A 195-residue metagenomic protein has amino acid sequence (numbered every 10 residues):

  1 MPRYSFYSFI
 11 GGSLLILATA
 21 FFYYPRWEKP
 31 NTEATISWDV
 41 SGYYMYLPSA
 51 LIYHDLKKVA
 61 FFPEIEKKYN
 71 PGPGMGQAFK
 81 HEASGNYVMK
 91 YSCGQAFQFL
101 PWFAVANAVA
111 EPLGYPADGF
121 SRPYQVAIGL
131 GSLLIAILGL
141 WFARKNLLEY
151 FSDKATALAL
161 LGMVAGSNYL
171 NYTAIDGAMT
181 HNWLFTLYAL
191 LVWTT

Functional and structural regions predicted by a protein language model:
M1-R26, I128, L138, L148-E149 (+1 more regions): Start-transfer (signal-anchor) and selected internal transmembrane alpha helices of multi-pass inner/ER membrane
W27-E33, I52-L130: Interfacial juxtamembrane loops and adjacent helix segments that form the catalytic/substrate-binding surfaces
E111-D118, L140-S167, T186: Transmembrane-helix signature of polytopic, membrane-embedded enzymes that assemble or transfer cell-envelope glycans
R122-V126, L130-W141, Y150-F151, T156 (+1 more regions): A conserved hydrophobic secondary-structure block that centers on an alpha-helix together with its immediately flanking
I128-L133, T180, V192-W193: Alpha-helical transmembrane segments of multi-pass integral membrane proteins
A174-W183: Short acidic/glycine- and proline-prone juxtamembrane loop motifs at membrane-interface regions of multi-pass membrane
W183-T195: Specific aromatic-rich, kink-prone transmembrane helix
